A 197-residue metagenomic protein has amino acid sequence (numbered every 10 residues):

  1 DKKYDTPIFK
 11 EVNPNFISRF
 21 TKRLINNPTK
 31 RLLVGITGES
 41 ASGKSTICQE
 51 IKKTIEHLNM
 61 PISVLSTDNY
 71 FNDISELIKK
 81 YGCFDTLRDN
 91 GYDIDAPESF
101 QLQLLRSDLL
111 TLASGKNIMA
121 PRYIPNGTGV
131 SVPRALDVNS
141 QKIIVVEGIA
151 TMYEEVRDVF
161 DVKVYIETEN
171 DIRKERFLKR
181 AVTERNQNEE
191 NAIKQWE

Functional and structural regions predicted by a protein language model:
D1, Y153, T183-E197: Small-molecule kinase domains that catalyze NTP-dependent phosphoryl transfer to phosphate-bearing small molecules
D1-G35, S40: Extreme N-terminal, non-catalytic leader segments that precede Walker-type/kinase nucleotide-binding cores
K44: Conserved lysine of the Walker
I47: Hydrophobic positions on the alpha1 helix immediately C-terminal to the Walker A/P-loop
E50: Active-site signature of alpha/beta-hydrolase-fold catalytic machinery across serine- and Asp/Cys-nucleophile hydrolases
K53-S63: Post-Walker A helix-loop "phosphate-sensing" segment adjacent to the P-loop in P-loop NTPases
S63-S66, Y70-P125: Conserved nucleotide-sensing/catalytic segment adjacent to the nucleotide-binding pocket in NTP-handling enzymes
S131-T183: ATP-dependent NMP and nucleoside kinases share a basic, alpha-helical "lid"
